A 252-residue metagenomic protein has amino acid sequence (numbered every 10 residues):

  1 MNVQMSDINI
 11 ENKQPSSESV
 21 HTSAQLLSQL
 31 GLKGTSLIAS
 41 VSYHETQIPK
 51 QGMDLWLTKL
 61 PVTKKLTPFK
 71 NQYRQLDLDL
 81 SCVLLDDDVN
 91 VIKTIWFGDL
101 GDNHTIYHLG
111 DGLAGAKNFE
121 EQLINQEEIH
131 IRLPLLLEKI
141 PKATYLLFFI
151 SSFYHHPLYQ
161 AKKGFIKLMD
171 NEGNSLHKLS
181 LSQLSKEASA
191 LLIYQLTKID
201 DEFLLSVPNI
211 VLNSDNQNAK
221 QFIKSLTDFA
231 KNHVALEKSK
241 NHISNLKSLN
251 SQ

Functional and structural regions predicted by a protein language model:
M1-Y145, F149-Q252: Intrinsic-disorder/low-complexity signal
